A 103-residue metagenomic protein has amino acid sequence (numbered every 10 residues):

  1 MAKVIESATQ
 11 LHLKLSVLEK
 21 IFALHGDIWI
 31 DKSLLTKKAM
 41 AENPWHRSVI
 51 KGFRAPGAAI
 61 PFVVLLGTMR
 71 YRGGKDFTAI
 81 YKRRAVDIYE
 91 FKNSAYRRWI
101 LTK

Functional and structural regions predicted by a protein language model:
M1-A23: Short, compositionally biased strand/turn segments that nucleate or flank brief secondary-structure elements
E6, A23-I30, L34-K103: Acidic, Ser/Thr- and proline-rich intrinsically disordered linker/docking segments of eukaryotic scaffolds
